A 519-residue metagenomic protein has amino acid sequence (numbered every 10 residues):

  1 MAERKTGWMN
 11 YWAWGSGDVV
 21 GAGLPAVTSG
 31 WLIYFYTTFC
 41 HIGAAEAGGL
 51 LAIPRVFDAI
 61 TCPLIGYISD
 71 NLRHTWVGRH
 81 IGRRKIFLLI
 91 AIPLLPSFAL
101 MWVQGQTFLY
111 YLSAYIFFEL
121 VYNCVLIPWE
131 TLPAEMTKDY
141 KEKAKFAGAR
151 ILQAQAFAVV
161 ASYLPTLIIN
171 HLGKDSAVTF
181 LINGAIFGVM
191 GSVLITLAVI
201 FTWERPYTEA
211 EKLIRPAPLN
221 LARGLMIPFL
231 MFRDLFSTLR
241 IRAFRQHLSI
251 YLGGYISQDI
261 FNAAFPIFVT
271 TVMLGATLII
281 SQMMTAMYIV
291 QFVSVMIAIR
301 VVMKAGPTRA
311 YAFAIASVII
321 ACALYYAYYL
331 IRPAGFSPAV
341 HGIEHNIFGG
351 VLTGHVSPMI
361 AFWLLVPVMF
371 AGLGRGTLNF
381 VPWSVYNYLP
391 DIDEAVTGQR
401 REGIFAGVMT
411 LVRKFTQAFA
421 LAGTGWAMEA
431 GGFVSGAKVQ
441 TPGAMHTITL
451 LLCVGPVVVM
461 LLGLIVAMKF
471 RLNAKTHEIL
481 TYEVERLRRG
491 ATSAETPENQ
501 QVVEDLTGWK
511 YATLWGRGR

Functional and structural regions predicted by a protein language model:
M1-R519: Membrane-embedded alpha-helical bundles of multi-pass transporters/translocases, especially carrier/permease families
